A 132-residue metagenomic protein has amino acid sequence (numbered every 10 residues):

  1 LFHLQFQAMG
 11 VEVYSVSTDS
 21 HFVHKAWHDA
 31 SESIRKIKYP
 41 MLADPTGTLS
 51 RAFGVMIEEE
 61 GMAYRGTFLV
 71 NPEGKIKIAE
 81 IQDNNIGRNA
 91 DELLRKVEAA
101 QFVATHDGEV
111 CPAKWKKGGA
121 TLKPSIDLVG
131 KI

Functional and structural regions predicted by a protein language model:
L1-I132: Chalcogenol-based redox active-site neighborhoods
